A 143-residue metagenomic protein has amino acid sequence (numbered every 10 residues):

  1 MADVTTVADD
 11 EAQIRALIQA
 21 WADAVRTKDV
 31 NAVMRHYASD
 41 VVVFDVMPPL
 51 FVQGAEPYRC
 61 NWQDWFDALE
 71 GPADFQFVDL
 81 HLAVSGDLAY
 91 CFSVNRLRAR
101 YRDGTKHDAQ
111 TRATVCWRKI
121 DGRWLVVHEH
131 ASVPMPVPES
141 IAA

Functional and structural regions predicted by a protein language model:
A2-R35, V42-A143: A beta-strand edge to alpha-helix "cap/lid" segment located at domain peripheries
